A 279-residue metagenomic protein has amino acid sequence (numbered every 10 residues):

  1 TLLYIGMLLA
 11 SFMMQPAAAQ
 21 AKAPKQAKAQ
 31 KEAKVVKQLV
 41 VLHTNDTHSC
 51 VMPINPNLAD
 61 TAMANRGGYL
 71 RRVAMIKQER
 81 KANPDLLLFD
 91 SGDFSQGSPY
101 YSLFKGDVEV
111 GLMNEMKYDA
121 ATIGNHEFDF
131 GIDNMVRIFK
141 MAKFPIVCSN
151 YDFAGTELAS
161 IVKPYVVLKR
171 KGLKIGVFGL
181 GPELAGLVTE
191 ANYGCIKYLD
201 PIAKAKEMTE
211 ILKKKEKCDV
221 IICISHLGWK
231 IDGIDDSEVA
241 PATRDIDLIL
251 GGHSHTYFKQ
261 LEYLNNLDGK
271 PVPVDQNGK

Functional and structural regions predicted by a protein language model:
T1-P24: Bacterial Sec-dependent N-terminal signal peptides
A19-K279: Acidic, metal/ion-coordinating pockets
